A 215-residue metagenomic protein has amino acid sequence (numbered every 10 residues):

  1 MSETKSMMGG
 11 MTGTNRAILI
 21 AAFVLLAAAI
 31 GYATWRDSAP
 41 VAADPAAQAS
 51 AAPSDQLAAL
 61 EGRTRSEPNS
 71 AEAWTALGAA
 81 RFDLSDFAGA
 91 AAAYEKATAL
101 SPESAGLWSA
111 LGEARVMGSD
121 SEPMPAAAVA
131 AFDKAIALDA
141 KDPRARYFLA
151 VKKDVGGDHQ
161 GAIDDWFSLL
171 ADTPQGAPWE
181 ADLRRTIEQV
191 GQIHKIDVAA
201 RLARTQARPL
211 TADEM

Functional and structural regions predicted by a protein language model:
M1-A58, D164-D165, L170-D172, G176-R208: Long, contiguous interaction/recruitment modules in multidomain scaffold/adaptor proteins
S50-A59, S85-K96, D120-K134, G157-D165: Structural signature of tandem alpha-helical TPR/SEL1-like repeats, specifically the intra-repeat loop/turn
S66, L100, L138, D172-G176: Structural marker of alpha-solenoid helical repeat scaffolds
A71-E72, A105-G106, P143-R144, A177: Helix-start (N-cap) detector for alpha-helical repeat units in TPR-like alpha-solenoids, especially tetratricopeptide
A76, A110, F148, D182-T186: Canonical tetratricopeptide repeat
F82, E95-L138, G191, L202-D213: Alpha-helical adaptor scaffolds
S85, G112, M117-E122, V155-G157 (+3 more regions): Short coil/turn linking the two alpha-helices of tandem helical-hairpin repeats
